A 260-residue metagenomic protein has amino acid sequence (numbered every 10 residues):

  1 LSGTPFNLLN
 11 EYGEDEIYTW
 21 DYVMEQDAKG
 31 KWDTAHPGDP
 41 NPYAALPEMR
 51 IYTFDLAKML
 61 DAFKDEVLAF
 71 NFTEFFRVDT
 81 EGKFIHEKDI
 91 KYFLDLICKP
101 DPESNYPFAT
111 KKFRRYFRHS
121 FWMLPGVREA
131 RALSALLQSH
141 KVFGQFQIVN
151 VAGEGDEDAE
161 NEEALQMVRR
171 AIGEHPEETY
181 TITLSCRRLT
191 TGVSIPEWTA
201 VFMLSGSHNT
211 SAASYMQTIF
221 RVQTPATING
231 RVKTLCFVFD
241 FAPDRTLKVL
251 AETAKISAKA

Functional and structural regions predicted by a protein language model:
L1, Y18, M49-Y52, V149 (+2 more regions): Hydrophobic/aromatic beta-strand patches that form the interior of the parallel beta-sheet core in alpha/beta enzyme
L1-F6, G126, C186-R188, A242-D244: A short beta-strand-to-loop transition that corresponds to the Sensor-1 phosphate-sensing loop of AAA+ P-loop ATPases
L8-F121: Interdomain helical connector at the RecA1-RecA2 junction of SF1/SF2 helicase-like NTPases
D39-A44, H140-F143, G230-R231: Short, conserved catalytic or adaptor-binding loops enriched in Gly and charged residues
Y52-A57, P125, F241-D244: Structured loops at beta-to-helix junctions and adjacent beta-edge loops in soluble globular domains
F70-S185: Conserved C-terminal RecA-like helicase domain
I148-K259: Conserved RecA-like P-loop NTPase helicase motor core
